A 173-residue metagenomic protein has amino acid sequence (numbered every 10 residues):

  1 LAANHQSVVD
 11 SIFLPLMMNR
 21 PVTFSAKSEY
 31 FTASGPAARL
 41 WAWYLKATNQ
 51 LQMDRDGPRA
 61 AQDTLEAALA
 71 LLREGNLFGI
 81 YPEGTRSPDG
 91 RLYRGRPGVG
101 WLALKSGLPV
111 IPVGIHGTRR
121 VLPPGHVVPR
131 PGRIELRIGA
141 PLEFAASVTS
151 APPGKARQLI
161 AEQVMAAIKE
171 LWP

Functional and structural regions predicted by a protein language model:
L1-A3, V22, N76-P82: Generic beta-sheet signal
A2-P58: Catalytic core of membrane glycerolipid acyltransferases/transacylases, capturing the structured, soluble-facing
Q62-P173: Non-catalytic C-terminal accessory region of glycerolipid acyltransferases and related lyso-lipid remodeling enzymes
